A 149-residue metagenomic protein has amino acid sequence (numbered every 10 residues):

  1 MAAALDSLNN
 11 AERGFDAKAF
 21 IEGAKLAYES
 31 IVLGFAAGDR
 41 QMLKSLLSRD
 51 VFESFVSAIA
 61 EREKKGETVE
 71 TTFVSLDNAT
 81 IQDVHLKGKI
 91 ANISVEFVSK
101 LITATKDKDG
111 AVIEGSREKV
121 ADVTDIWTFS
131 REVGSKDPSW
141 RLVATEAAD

Functional and structural regions predicted by a protein language model:
M1-S75: Core segments of small alpha/beta cavity-forming domains
A4, L8-A11, K18, R49-D50 (+6 more regions): Surface-exposed loop/turn and secondary-structure junction residues enriched for glycine/proline
G23, K44, V69-F73, D83-K87 (+1 more regions): Replace "in large, NTP-powered and nucleic-acid-processing enzymes" with "in large, NTP-powered factors and other
L33, G38, E53, E61 (+4 more regions): Generic alpha-helical propensity signal that fires on short helical segments and nearby coil/disordered stretches
A37, R49, H85-A91, V123 (+1 more regions): Short flexible coil/turn linkers enriched for glycine and charged/polar residues that connect secondary-structure
S57-K64, V74-A79, K108-V112, D122-D125: Short amphipathic alpha-helical surface micro-motifs
E67-D107: Surface-exposed, charged secondary-structure patches
E96-D149: Compact beta-sheet-dominated globular domain cores
